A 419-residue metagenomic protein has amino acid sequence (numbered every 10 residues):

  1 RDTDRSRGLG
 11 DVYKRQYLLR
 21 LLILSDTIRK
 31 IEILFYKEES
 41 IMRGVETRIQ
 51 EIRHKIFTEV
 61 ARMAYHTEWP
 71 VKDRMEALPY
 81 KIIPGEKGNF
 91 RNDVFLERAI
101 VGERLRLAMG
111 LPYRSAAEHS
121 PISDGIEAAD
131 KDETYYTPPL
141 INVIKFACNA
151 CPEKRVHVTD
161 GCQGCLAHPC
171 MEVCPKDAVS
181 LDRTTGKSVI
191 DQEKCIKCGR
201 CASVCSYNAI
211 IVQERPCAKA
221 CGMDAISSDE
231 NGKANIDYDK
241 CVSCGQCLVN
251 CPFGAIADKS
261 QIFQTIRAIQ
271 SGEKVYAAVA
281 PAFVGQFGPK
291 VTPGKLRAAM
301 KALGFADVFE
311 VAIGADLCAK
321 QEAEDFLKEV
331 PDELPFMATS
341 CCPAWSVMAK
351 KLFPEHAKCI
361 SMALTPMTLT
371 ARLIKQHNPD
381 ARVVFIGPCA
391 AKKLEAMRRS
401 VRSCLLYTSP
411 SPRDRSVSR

Functional and structural regions predicted by a protein language model:
R1-Q16, Y407-S418: Single conserved hydrophobic/aromatic residue that forms the stacking wall/gate of nucleotide- or nucleobase-binding
D26-T27, E32-S120, G125-A129, D258-R415 (+1 more regions): Iron-sulfur-associated redox domains of electron-transfer enzymes in respiratory and anaerobic energy metabolism
D130-T159, K176-D177: N-terminal [4Fe-4S]-dependent radical SAM core
P152-H157, D182-T185, V189, S228 (+3 more regions): Gly-rich Lys/Arg/Thr-decorated short loops/hinges at beta-loop-alpha junctions or inter-strand turns that position
R155-D160, G164, P169: Hydrophobic alpha-helical hairpins/lids featuring a short glycine-rich hinge
D160, G254, A363: Glycine- and other small-residue-rich loops at beta-strand/loop junctions that grip anionic moieties
A167-Q192, R200-D237, V242, Q246-Q261: Iron-sulfur cluster-binding cysteine motifs and their immediate structural context in ferredoxin-like electron-transfer
